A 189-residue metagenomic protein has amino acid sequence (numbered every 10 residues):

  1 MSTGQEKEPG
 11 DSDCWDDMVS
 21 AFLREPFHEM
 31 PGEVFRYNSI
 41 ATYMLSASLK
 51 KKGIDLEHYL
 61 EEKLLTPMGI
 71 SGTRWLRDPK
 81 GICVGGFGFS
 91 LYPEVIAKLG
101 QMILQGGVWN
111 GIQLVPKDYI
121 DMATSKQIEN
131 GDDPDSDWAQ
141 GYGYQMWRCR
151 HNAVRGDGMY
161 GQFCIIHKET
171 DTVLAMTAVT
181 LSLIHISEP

Functional and structural regions predicted by a protein language model:
M1-I70, P93-Q105: Active-site-adjacent helix/loop patches that line small-molecule binding or acyl-intermediate pockets
F27, G81-C83, V95, G106 (+2 more regions): Short, flexible coil/turn micro-motifs enriched in small/turn-prone residues
H28-Y37, C83-S90, R155-Q162: Solvent-exposed loop and edge beta-strand segments that line ligand/cofactor-binding and catalytic clefts
A41-S48, F87-V108, Q162-A178: Active-site-proximal alpha-helical segments within enzyme catalytic domains
Y59-A123: Active-site-proximal binding-pocket segments
I70-R74, I120-V173: Active-site Gly/Thr loop motif
T180-S182: A short acidic/small-residue loop/turn micro-motif
I184-P189: Conserved small/polar residues in nucleotide/adenosyl-binding loops
